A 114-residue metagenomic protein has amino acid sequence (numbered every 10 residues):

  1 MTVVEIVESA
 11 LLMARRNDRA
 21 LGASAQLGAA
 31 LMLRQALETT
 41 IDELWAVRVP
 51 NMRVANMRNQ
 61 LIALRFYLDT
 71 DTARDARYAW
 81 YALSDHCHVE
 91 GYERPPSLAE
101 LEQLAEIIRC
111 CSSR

Functional and structural regions predicted by a protein language model:
M1, A20-L31, Y67-T70, R74 (+1 more regions): Short, solvent-exposed segments of well-ordered alpha helices
M1-S24, R77: Charged alpha-helical initiation segments
S9, G28, Q35, D75-Y78 (+1 more regions): Residues within well-formed alpha-helices
S9, Q35-D42, I107-C110: Alpha-helical scaffold segments in carbohydrate-active enzymes
M13-L21, E43, V47, H86-E90: Secondary-structure edge/capping motif, primarily at the C-terminal ends of alpha-helices and the immediately following
A14-N17, M32, T40, Q60-I62: Amphipathic alpha-helical interface segments
A23-W45: Short, hydrophobic, well-ordered secondary-structure elements
P50-R114: Long, charged low-complexity segments
